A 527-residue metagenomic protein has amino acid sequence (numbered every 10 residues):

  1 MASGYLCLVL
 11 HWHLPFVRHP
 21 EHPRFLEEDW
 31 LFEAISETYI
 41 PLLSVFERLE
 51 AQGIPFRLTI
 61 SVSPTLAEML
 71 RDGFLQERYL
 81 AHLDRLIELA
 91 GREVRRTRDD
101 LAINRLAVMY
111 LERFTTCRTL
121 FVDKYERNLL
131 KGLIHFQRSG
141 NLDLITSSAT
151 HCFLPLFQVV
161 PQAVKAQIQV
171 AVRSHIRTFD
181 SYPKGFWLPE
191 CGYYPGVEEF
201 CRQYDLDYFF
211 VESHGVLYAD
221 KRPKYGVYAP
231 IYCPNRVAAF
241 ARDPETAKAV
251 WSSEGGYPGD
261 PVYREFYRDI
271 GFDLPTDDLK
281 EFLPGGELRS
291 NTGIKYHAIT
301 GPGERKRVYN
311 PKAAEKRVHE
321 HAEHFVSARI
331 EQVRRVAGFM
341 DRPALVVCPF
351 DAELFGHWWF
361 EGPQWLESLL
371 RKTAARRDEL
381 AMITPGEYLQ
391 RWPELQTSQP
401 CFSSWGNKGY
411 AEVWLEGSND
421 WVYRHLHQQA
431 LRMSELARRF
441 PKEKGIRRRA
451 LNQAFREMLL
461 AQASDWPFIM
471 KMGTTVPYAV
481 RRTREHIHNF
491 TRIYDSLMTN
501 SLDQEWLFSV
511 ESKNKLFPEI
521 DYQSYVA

Functional and structural regions predicted by a protein language model:
A2, E47-P55, N128-T146, I176 (+1 more regions): Acidic (Asp/Glu)-rich catalytic clusters
A2-R57, V62-V108, E112, K221-A527: Active-site and substrate-binding clefts of carbohydrate-active enzymes
S61-L66, S148-T150, G185-Y194, H214 (+1 more regions): Short, solvent-exposed turn/loop segments enriched in Gly/Ser/Thr/Pro and often Arg
S148-V170: Glycine-rich phosphate-binding "P-loop"
F153, D207-A219, I383-T384: His/Asp/Glu-enriched short active-site or ligand-binding loop at hydrolase and phosphoryl-transfer sites
A163-L188, A328-P349: CE4/NodB-like, metal-dependent polysaccharide N-deacetylase domain that modifies extracellular/periplasmic N-acetylated
P183-Y193, D351-F355, T475: Conserved short loop/turn motifs at secondary-structure junctions
G192, V197-L206, R222: Hydrophobic, small-residue-rich alpha-helical packing segments that form membrane-like cores
